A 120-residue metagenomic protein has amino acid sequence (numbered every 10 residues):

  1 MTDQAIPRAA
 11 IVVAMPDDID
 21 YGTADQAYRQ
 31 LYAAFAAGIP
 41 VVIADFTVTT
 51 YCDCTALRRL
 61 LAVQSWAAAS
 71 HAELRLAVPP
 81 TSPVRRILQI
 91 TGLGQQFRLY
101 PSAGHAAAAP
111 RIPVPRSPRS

Functional and structural regions predicted by a protein language model:
M1-A14: Short beta-strand/loop segment at the start of cytosolic alpha/beta domains
M15, A77-P79, Y100-S102: Conserved beta-strand termini and adjacent loop/short-helix elements that scaffold enzyme active sites in alpha/beta
Y21-F97: Amphipathic alpha-helical interaction surfaces in cytosolic regulatory modules
R98-S120: Short, charged, intrinsically disordered terminal tails
